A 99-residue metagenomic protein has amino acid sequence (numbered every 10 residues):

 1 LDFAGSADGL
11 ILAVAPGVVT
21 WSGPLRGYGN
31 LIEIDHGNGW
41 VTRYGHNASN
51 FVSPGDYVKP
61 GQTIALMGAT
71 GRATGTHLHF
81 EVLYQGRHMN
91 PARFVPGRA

Functional and structural regions predicted by a protein language model:
L1-A99: Catalytic cores of peptidoglycan-degrading enzymes
